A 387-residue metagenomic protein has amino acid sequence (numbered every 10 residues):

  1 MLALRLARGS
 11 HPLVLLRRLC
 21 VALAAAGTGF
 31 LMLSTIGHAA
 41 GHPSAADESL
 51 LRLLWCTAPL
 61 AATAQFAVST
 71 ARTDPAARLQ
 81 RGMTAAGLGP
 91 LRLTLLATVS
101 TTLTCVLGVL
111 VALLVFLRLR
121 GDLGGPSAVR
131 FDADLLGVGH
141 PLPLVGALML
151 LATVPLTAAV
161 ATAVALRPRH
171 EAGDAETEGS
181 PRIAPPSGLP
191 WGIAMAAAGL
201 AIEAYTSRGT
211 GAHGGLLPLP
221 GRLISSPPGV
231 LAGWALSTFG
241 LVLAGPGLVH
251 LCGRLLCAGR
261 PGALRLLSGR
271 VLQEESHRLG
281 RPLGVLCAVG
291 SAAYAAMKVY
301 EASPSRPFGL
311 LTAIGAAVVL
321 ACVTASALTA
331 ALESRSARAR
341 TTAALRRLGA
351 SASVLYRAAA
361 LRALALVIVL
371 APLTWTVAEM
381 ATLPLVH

Functional and structural regions predicted by a protein language model:
M1-T28, S44-A46, T57-T70, I183-H387: Hydrophobic multi-pass inner-membrane translocation pores used for secretion and envelope-lipid/glycan export
C20-H38, L53-A76, Q80-T84, P90-S207: Transmembrane-helix bundle segments that line or gate the permeation/cavity pathway in multi-pass membrane proteins
I36-A46: Short, hydrophobic transmembrane alpha-helix segments
